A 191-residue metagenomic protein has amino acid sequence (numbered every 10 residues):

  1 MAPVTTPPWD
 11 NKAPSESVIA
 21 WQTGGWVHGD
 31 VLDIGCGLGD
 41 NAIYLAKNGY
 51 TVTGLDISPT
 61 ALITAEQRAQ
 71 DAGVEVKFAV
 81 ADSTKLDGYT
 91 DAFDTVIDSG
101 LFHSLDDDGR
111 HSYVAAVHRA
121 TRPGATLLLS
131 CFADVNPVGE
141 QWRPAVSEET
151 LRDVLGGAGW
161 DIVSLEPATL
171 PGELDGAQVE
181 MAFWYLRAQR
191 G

Functional and structural regions predicted by a protein language model:
M1-D91, L105-A116, A120, A125-G191: Class I (Rossmann-like) S-adenosyl-L-methionine-dependent methyltransferase catalytic domain, capturing the SAM-binding
D94: Conserved acidic residues
I97: A conserved beta-strand element that flanks and buttresses the S-adenosyl-L-methionine
G100-S104: Short catalytic micro-motifs in class I SAM-dependent methyltransferases
